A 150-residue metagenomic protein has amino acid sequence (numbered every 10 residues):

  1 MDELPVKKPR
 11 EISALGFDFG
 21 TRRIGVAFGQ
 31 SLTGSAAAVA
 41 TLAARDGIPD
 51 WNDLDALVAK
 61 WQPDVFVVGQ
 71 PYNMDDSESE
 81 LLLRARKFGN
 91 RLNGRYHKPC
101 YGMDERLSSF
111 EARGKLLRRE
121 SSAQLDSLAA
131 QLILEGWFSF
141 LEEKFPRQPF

Functional and structural regions predicted by a protein language model:
D2-F17, T21-F150: Phosphate- and other anionic-substrate recognition elements at nucleic-acid/protein interfaces
